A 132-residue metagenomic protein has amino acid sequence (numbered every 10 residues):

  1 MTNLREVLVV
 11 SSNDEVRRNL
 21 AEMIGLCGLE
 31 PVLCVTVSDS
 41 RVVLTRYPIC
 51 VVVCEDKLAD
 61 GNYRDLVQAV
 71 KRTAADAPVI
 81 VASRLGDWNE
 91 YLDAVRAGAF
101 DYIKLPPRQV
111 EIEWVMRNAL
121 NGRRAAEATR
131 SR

Functional and structural regions predicted by a protein language model:
N13-V35: Two-component/phosphorelay signaling modules centered on CheY-like receiver
L33-V51, A59: Acidic, metal-coordinating helix/loop segments flanking the phosphotransfer/catalytic sites of two-component signaling
T45-Y47, A69-D76, A97: Conserved phosphotransfer cores of two-component systems
C50-V70: Conserved phosphotransfer microenvironments
N89, P107-R117: C-terminal output helix
N121-R132: CheY-like receiver
